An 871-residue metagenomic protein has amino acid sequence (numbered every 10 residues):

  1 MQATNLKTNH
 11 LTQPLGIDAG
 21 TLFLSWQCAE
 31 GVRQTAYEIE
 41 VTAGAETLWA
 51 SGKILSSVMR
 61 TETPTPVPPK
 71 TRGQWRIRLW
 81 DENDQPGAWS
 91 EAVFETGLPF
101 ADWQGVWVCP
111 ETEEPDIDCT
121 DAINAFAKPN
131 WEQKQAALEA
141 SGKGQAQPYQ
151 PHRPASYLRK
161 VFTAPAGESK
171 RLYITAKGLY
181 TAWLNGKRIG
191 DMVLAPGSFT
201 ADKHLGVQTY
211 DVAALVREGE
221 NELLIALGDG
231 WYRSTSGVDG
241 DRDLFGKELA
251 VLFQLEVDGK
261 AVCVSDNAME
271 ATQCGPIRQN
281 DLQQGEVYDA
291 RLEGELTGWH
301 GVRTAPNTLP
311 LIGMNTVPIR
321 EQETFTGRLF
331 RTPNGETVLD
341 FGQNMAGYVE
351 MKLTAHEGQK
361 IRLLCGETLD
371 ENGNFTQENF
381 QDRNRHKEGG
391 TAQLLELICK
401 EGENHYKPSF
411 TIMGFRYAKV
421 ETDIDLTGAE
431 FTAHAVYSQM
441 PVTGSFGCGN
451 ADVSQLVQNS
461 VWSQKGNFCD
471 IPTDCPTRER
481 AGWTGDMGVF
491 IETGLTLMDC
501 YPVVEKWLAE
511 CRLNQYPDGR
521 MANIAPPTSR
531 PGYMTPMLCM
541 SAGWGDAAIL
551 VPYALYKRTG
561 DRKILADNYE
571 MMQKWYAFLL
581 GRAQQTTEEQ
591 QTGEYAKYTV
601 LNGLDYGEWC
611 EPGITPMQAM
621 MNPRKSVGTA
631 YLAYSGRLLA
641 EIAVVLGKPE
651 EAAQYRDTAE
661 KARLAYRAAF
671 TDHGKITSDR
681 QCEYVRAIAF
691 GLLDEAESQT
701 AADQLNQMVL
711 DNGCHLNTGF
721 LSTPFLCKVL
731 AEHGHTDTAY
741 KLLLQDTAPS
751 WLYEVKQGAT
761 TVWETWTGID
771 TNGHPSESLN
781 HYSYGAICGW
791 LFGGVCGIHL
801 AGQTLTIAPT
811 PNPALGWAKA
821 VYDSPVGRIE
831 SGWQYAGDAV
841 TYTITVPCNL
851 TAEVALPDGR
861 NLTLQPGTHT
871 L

Functional and structural regions predicted by a protein language model:
M1-T477, G485-D486, C500-E505, A522-S529 (+4 more regions): Extracellular/oxidizing-compartment recognition motifs
A146-Q150, A166, R171, G197-A201 (+19 more regions): Alpha-helix capping and helix-loop boundary segments enriched in small/acidic/polar residues
I174, Y348-E367, E421, G485-Q515 (+4 more regions): Alpha-helical support elements that line or immediately flank enzyme active sites and cofactor-binding pockets
L179, A261-A268, T272-Q273, Y417 (+6 more regions): Active-site acid/base region of carbohydrate-active enzymes
Y180, R188-D191, A195-P196, C511 (+6 more regions): Active/binding-pocket-proximal capping segment
K247, L252, A268-L292, T297 (+4 more regions): Non-catalytic C-terminal accessory modules of carbohydrate-active enzymes
G285-D289, E479, L497, A547-I549 (+5 more regions): C-terminal capping/lid segments that line or modulate ligand- or cofactor-binding pockets
